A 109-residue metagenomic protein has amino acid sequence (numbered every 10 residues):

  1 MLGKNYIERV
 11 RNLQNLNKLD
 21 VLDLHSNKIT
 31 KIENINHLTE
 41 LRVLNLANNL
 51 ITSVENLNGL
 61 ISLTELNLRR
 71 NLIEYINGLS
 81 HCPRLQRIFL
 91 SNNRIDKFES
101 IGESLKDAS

Functional and structural regions predicted by a protein language model:
M1-L2, L19-L24, L41-L46, L63-L68 (+2 more regions): Conserved hydrophobic beta-strand positions in leucine-rich repeat
M1-Y6, N12-Q14: WD40 beta-propeller repeat fold
L2-N5, N27, N49, N71 (+1 more regions): Consensus "Asn ladder" position of solenoid repeat domains
R11, L22-L24, K28, E33: Compact recognition or signaling/catalytic modules
R11-N17, E33-T39, V54-I61, I76-P83 (+1 more regions): A structural signal for leucine-rich repeat
V43-N48, R70-L79: Charged, low-complexity, helix/coiled-coil-prone segments
N45-L46, L66-R70, I95-E103: Short, functional N-terminal and low-complexity linear motifs
N77, L90-N93: Glycine- and other small-residue-rich loops at beta-strand/loop junctions that grip anionic moieties
